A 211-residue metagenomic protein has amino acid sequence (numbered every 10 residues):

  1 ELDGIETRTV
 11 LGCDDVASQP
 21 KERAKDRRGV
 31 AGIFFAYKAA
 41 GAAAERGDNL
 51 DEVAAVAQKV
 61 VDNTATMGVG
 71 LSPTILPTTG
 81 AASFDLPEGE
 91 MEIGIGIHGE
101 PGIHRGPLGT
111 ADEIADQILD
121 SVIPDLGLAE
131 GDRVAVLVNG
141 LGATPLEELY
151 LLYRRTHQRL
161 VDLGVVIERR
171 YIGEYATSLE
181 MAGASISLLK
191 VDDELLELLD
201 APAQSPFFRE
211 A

Functional and structural regions predicted by a protein language model:
E1-G4, R8-G12: Glycine-rich phosphate-binding loops that contact phosphosugars or nucleotide phosphates
L2, F34, F84-P87, G127-A129 (+1 more regions): Solvent-exposed alpha-helices and their adjacent loops that cap or buttress functional pockets in soluble metabolic
V10, D14-R27, R170, Y175-A184: Glycine-rich, charge-decorated loop segments at or immediately adjacent to ligand/cofactor-binding or catalytic sites
C13-N63: Short alpha-helices
G32-A36, I114, L152: Catalytic-loop motifs flanking and including active-site residues across diverse enzymes
A44-L151: Mixed-charge interfacial surface used for oligomerization/domain docking and macromolecular partner engagement
S121-A211: C-terminal non-catalytic interaction/assembly regions of soluble proteins
